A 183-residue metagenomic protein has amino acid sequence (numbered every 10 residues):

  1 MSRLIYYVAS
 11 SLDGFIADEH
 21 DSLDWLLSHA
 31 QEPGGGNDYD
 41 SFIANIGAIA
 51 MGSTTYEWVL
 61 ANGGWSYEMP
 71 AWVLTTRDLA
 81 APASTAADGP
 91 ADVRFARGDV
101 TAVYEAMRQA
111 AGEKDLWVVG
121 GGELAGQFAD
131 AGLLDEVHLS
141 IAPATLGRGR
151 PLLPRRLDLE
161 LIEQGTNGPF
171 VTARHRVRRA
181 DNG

Functional and structural regions predicted by a protein language model:
M1-G183: Enzymes that bind and transform nitrogen-containing heteroaromatic metabolites
